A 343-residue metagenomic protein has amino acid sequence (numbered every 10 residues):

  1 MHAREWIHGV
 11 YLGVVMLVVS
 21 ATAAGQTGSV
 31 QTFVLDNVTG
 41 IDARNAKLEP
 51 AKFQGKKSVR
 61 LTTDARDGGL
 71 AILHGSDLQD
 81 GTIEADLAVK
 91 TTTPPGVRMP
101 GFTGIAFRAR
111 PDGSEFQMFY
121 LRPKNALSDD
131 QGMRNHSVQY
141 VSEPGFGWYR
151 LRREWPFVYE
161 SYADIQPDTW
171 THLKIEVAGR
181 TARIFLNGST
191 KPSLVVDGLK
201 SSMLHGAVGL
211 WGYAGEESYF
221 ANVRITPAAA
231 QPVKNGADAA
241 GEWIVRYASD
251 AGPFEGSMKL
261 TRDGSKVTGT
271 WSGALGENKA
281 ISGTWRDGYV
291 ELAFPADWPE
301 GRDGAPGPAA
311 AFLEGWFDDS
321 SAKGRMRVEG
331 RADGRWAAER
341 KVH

Functional and structural regions predicted by a protein language model:
M1-H8: N-terminal secretory signal peptides that target proteins for export/translocation
R4, A229, K341-H343: Generic C-terminal helix-cap and adjacent flexible tail
E5, A23-G25, L48, L73 (+6 more regions): Short stretches within intrinsically disordered, low-complexity N-terminal or propeptide regions
H8-L12, R98, G288: Intrinsically disordered, low-complexity proline-rich regions
G9-A21: Bacterial N-terminal signal peptides
Q26-D238: Extracellular glycan-recognition regions
K234-H343: Central antiparallel beta-sheet cores of small beta-barrel/beta-sandwich binding domains
